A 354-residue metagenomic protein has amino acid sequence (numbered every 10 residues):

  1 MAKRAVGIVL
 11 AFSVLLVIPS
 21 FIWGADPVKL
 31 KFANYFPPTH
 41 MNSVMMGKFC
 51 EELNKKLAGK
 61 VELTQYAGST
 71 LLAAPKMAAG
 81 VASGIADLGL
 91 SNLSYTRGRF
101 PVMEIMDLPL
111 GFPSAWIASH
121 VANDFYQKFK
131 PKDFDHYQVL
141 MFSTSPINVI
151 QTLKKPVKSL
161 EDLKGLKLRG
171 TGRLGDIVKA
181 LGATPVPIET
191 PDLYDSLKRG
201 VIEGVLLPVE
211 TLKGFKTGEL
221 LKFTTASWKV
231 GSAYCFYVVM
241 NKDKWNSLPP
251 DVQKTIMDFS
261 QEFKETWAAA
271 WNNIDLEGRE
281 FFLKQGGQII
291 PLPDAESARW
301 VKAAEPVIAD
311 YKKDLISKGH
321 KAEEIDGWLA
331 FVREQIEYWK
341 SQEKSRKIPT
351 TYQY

Functional and structural regions predicted by a protein language model:
M1-L10: Bacterial N-terminal signal peptides that target proteins for export
V9-S20: Bacterial N-terminal signal peptides
S20, V121-A122, V332: Generic hydrophobic, helix-prone segments enriched in Leu/Val/Ile
G24-I117, K132-Y354: N-terminal secretory/targeting leader peptides
H120-D133: Signature of the catalytic double-stranded beta-helix
